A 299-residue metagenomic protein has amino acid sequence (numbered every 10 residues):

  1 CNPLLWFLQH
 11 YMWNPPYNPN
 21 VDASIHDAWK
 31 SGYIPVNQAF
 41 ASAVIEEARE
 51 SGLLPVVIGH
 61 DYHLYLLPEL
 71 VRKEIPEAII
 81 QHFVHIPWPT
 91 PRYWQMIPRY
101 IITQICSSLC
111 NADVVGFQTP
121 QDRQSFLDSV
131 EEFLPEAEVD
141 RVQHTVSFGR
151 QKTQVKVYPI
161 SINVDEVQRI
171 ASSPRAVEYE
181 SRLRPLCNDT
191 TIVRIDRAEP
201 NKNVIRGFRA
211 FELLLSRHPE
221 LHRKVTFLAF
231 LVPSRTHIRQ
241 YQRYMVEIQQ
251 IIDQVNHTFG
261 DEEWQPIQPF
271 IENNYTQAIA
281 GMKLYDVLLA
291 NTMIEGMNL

Functional and structural regions predicted by a protein language model:
C1-L299: Catalytic cores of carbohydrate-active enzymes across secretory and cytosolic contexts
